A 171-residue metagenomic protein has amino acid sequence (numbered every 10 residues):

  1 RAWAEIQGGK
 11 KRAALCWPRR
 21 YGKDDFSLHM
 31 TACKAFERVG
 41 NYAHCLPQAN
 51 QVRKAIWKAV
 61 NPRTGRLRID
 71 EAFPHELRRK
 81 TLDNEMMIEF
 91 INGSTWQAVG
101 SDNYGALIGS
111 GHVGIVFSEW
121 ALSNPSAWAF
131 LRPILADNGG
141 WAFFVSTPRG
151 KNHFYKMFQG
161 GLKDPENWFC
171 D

Functional and structural regions predicted by a protein language model:
R1-D171: Phosphate/NTP-binding elements of NTP-utilizing enzymes
